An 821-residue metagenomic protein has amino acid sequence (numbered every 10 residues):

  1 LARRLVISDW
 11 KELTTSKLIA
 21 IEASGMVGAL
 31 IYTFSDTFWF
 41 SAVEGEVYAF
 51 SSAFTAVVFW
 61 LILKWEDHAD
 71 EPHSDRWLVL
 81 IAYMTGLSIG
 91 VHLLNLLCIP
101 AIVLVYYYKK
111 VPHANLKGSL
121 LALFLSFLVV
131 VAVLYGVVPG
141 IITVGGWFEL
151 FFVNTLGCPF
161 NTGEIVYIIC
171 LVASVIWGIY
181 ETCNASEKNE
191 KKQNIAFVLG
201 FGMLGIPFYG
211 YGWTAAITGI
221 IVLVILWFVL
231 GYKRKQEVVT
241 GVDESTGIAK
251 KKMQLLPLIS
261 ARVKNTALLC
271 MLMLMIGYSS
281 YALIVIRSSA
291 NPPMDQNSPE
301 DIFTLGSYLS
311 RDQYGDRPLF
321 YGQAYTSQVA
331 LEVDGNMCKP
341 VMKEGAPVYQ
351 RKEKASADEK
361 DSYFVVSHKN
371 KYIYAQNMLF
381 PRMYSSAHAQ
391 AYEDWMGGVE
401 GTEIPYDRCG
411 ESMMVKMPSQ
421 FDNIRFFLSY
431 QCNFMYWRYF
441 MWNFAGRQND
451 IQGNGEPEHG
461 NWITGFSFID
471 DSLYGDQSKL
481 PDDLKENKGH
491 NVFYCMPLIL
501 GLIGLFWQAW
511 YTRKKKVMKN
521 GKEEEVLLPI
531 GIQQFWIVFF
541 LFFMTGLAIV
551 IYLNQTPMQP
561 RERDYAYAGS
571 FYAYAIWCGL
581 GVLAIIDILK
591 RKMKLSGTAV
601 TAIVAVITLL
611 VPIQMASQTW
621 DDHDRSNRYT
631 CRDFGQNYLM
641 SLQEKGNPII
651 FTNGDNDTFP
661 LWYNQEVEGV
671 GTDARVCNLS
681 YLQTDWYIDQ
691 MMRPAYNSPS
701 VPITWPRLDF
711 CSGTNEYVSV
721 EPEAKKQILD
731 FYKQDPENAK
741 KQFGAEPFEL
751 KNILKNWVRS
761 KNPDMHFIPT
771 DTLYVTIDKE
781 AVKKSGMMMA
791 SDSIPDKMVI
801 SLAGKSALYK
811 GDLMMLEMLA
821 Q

Functional and structural regions predicted by a protein language model:
L1-R4, A29, L61: Generic beta-strand or strand-like secondary-structure segments
R4-S24: Short mixed-charge
I7-D9, F38, V43-S52, V57-L80 (+3 more regions): ER/secretory pathway lumenal C-terminal domains and tails of membrane proteins involved in glycoprotein biogenesis
I19, L80-A82: N-terminal hydrophobic or amphipathic segments with adjacent small-residue motifs that include Sec signal peptides
G25-T33, T85: Short helix- or helix-capping micro-motifs that position conserved polar/aromatic residues at function-defining sites
